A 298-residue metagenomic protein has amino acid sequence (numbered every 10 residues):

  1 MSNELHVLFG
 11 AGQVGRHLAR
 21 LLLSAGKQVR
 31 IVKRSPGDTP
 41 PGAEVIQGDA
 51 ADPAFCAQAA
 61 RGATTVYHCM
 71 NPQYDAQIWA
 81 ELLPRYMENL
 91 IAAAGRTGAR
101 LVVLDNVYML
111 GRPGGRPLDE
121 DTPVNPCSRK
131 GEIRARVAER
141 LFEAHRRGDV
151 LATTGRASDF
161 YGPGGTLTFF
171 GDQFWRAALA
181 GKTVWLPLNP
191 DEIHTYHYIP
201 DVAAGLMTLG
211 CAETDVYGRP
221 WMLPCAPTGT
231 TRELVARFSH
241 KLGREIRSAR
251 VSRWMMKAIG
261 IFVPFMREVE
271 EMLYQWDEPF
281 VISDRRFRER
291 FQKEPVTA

Functional and structural regions predicted by a protein language model:
N3, G205-V269, D284, E289-T297: Mid/C-terminal beta-alpha module of Rossmann-like enzyme folds, strongest in SDR-family dehydrogenases/epimerases
H6-G10: Conserved N-terminal Rossmann-fold NAD(P)-binding element of oxidoreductases
G15-R16: N-terminal Rossmann-fold NAD(P) dinucleotide-binding loop
G37-T97: NAD(P)H-binding glycine-rich loop region in Rossmannoid oxidoreductase-like domains and their noncatalytic homologs
E88-R136: Conserved Rossmann-fold NAD(P)-dependent oxidoreductase catalytic core, especially the SDR/UDP-sugar
N106, E139-G164: Conserved beta-loop-beta element that borders a ligand/cofactor-binding pocket
R129-K130, S158-T168, L188-P200, G210 (+1 more regions): Glycine-rich "substrate-gating" loop/helix at the edge of Rossmann-like oxidoreductase active sites
R176-H197, T208, D215-Y217: A conserved pocket-lining segment of Rossmann-fold NAD(P)-dependent short-chain dehydrogenase/reductase
